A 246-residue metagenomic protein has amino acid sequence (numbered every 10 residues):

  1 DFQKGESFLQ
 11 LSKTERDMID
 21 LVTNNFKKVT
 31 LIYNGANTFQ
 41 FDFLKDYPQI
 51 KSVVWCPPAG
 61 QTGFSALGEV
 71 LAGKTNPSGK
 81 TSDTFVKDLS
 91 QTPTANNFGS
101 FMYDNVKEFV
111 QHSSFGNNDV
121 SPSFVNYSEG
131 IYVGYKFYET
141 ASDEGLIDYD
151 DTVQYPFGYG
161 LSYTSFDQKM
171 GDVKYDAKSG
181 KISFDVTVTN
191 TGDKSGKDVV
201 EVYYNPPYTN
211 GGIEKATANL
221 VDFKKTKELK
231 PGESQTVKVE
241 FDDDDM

Functional and structural regions predicted by a protein language model:
D1, F39, Y138, E240-M246: Short, intrinsically disordered, charge-balanced linker/junction segments flanking boundaries in proteins
D1-F26, L31-P48: Hydrophobic helix-and-loop "lid/oligomerization" segment in the mid-to-C-terminal part of catalytic domains
Q3-S7, Q49-P57, N117-V120, E214-E228: Short beta-alpha connecting loops at secondary-structure transitions that line or flank enzyme active sites
N34, T38-K197: Secreted, periplasmic, or luminal enzymes acting at the cell surface/secretory milieu
I182-F184, V200, V237-V239: Hydrophobic residues positioned within well-ordered beta-strands of beta-sheet architectures
V188-G192, P206-Y208, D243-D245: Beta-strand elements of well-folded, non-transmembrane domains
D193-A218: Short acidic, flexible loop segments centered on an aromatic residue
G211-M246: Intrinsically disordered, low-complexity Pro/Gly/Ser/Thr-rich segments with frequent PxxP/GP/PP motifs and embedded
